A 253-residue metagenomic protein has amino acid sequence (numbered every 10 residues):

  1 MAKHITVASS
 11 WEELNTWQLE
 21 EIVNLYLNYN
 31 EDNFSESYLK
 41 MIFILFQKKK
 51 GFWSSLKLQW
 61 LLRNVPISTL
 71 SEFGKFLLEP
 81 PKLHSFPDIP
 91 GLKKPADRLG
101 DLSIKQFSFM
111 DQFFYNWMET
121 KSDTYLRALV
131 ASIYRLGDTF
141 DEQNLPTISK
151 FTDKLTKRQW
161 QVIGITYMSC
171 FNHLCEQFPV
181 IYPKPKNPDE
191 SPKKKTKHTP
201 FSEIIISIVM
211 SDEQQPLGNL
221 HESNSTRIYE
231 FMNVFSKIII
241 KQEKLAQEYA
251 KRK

Functional and structural regions predicted by a protein language model:
M1-K253: An amphipathic, hydrophobic-aromatic interaction surface with interspersed Lys/Arg that forms lipid/phosphate-bearing
